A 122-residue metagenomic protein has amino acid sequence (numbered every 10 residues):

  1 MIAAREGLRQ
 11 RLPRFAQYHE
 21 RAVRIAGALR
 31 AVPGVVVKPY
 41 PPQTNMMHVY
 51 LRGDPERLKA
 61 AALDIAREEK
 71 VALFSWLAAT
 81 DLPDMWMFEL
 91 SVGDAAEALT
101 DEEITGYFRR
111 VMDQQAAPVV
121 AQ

Functional and structural regions predicted by a protein language model:
A4-I25, Q43: Structural signature of PLP-dependent enzymes
G27-A121: Conserved C-terminal alpha-helix-loop-beta "cap" of PLP-dependent enzymes that closes/shapes the active-site mouth
